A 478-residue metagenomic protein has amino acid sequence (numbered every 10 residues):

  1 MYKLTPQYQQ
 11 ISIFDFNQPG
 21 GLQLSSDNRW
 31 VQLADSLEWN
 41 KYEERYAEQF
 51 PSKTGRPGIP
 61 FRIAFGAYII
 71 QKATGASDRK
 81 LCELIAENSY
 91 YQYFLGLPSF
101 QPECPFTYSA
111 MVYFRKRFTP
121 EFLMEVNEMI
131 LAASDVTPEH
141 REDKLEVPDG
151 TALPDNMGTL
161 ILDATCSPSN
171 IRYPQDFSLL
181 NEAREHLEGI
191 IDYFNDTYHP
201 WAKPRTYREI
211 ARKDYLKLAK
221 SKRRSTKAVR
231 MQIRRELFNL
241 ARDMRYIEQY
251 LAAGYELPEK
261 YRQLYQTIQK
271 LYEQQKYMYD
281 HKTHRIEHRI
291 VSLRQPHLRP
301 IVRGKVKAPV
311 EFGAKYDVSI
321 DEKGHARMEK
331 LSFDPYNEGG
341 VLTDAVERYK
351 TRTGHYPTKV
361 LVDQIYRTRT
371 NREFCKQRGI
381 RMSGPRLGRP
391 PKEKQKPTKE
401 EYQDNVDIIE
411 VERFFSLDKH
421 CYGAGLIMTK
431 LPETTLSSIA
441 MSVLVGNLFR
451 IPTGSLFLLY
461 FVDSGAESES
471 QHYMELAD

Functional and structural regions predicted by a protein language model:
M1-L37, G454-D478: Charged, often Cys/His-bearing segments associated with DNA-binding zinc-finger transcription factors
L24-I69, E393-Q395: Basic, short loop/linker segments at the boundary and entry of helix-turn-helix/winged-helix-like folds
N28, A67, L81-C82, T107-F114 (+9 more regions): Short, conserved catalytic/metal-binding motifs centered on acidic residues
G55-I59, S89, L361-R369, R389: Acidic, metal-coordinating catalytic cores used for nucleic-acid/nucleotide bond scission and strand-transfer chemistry
P98, P102-Q295: Active-site- or DNA-interface-adjacent structural scaffold in DNA-acting proteins
L264-Y265, Q275-Y279, K399-D478: Basic, amphipathic alpha-helical segments enriched in Lys/Arg and hydrophobic/aromatic residues
S292-K307: Flexible, glycine/threonine-enriched loop-and-boundary segments that flank and lead into catalytic domains of large
K305-R352: Electropositive, glycine- and tryptophan-enriched low-complexity nucleic-acid-binding patches
